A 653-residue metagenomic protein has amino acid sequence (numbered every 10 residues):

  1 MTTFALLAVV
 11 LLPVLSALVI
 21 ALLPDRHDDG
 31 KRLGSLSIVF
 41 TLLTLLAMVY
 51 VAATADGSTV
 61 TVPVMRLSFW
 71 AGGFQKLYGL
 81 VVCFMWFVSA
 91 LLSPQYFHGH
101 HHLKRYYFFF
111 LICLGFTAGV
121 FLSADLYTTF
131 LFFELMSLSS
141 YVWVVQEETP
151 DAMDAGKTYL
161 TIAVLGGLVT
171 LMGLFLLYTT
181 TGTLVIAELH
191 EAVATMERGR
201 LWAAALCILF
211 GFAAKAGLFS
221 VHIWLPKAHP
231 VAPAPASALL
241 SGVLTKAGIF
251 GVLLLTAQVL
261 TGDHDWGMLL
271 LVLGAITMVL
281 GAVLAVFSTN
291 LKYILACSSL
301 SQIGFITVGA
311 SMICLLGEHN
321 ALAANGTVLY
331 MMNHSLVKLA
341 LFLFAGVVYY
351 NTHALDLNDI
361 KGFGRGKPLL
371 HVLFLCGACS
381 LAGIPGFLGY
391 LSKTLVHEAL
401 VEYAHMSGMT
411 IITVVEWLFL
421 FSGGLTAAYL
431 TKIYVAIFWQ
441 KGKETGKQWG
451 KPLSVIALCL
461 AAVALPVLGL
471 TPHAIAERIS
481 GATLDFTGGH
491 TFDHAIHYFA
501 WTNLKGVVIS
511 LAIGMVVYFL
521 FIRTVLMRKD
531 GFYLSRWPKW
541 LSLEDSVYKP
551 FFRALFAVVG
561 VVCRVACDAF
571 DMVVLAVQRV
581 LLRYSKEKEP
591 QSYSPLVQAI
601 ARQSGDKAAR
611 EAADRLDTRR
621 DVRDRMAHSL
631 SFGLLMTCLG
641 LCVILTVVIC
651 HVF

Functional and structural regions predicted by a protein language model:
M1-A8, V14-F108, G182-E191, G481 (+2 more regions): Transmembrane helix-loop-helix hairpins at membrane boundaries of multipass inner-membrane proteins
V14-L18, I38-A52, C83-F87, L171-L174 (+3 more regions): Hydrophobic core of alpha-helical transmembrane segments in multi-pass integral membrane proteins
D29-T41, D154-V164, G366-F374, Q448-V463 (+1 more regions): Alpha-helical transmembrane segments and their helix-start/interface "positive-inside/aromatic belt" motifs in integral
V62-P63, V185-A192, L395-S407, A474-A500: Membrane-interfacial helical/loop segments at transmembrane boundaries in membrane proteins
G73-C83, R198-A213, I411-G423, A495-V517: Hydrophobic alpha-helical transmembrane segments
V88-H98, K104, L114-T129, S139-G450 (+1 more regions): Hydrophobic transmembrane alpha-helices and their helix-loop junctions in integral membrane proteins
S454-T471, I475-V643: Membrane-interface and transmembrane segments of multi-pass membrane proteins
L645-F653: Juxtamembrane boundary at the C-terminal end of a transmembrane helix
